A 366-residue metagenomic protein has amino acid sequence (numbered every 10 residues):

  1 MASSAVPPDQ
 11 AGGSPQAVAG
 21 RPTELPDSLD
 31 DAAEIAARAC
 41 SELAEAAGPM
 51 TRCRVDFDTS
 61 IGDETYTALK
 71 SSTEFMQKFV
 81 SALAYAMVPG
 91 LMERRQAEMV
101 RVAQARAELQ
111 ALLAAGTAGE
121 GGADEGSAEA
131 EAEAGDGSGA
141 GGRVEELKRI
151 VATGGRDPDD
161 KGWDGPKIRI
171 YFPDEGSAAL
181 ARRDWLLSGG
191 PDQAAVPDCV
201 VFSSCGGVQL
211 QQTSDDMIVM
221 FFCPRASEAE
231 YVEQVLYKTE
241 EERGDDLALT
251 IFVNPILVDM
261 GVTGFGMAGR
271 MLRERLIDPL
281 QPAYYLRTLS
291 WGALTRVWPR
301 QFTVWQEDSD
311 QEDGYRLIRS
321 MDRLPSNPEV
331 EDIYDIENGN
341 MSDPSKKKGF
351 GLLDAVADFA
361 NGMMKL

Functional and structural regions predicted by a protein language model:
M1-A5: N-terminal chloroplast transit peptides
P7-Y231, Y237-D246, L353-M364: Positively charged, amphipathic N-terminal segments that serve as targeting/anchoring signals
I35, I61, I150, I168-I170 (+5 more regions): Weak global preference for isoleucine
K78, A226-S227, L236, E242-R275 (+1 more regions): Ser/Thr/Gly-rich flexible loops in soluble cytosolic domains mediating phosphotransfer, phosphorylation
A194-G206, L247-V258, D278-L289: A generic structural motif
G261-N338: A conserved mid-domain beta-alpha-beta active-site/ligand-binding segment of alpha/beta enzyme cores
N338-L366: Long C-terminal extensions of eukaryotic subunits of large macromolecular complexes
